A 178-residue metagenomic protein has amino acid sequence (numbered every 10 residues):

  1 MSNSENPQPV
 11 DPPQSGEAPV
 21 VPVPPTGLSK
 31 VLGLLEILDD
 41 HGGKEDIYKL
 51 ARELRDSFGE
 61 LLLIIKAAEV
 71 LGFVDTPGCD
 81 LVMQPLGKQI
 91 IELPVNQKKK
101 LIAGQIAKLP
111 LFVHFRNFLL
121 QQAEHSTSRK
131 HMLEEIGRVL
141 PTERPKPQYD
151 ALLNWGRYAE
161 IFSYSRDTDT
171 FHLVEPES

Functional and structural regions predicted by a protein language model:
S2-S178: Donor-sugar nucleotide-binding helix/loop cap in glycosyltransferases
